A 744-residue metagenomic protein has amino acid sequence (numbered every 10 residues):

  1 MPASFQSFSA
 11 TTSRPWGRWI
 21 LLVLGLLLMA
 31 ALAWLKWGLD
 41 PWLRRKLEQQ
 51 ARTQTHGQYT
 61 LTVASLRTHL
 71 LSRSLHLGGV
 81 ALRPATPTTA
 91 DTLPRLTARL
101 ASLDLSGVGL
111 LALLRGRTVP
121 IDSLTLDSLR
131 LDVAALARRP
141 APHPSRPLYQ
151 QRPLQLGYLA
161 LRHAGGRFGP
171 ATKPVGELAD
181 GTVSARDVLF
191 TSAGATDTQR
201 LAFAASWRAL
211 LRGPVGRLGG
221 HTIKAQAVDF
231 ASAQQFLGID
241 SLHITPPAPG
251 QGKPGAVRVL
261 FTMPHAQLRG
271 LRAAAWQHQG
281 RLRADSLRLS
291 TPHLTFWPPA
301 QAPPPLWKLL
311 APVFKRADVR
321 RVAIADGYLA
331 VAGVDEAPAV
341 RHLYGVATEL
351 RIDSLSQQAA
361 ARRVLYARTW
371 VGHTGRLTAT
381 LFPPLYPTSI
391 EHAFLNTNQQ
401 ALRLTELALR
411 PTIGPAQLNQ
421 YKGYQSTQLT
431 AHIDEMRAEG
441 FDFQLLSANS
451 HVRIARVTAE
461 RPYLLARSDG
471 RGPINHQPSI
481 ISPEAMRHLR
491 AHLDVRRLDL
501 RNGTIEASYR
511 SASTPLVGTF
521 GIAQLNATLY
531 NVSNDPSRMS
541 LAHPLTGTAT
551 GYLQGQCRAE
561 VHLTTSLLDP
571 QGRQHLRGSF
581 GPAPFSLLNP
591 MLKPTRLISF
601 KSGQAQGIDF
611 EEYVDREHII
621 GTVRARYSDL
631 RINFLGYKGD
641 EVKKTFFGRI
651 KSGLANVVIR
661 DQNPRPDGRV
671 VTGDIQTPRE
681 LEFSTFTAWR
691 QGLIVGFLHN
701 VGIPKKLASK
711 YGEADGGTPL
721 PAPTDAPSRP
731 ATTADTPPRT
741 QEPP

Functional and structural regions predicted by a protein language model:
P2-H56, K173-T182, Y344: N-terminal type II signal-anchor transmembrane helix that functions as the membrane-insertion/stop-transfer segment
P2-L21, H562-S566, G572, S579 (+1 more regions): Extended terminal
T60-R138, S145-G181, R186-L242, P247-P298 (+4 more regions): Flexible beta-edge/linker motif
A101, G181, P264, D285 (+7 more regions): Hydrophobic residues positioned within well-ordered beta-strands of beta-sheet architectures
S145-G169, W307-D335, A360, H373-L377 (+4 more regions): Solvent-exposed beta-strand/coil patches in large extracellular/periplasmic or lumenal scaffold regions
V183-A185, T196-W207, A302-W307, R341-L355 (+9 more regions): Beta-propeller and related beta-repeat scaffolds in trafficking/envelope systems
P415-Q417, I474-I481: Short, charged/polar, low-complexity loop and linker segments that flank or interrupt alpha-helical bundles
